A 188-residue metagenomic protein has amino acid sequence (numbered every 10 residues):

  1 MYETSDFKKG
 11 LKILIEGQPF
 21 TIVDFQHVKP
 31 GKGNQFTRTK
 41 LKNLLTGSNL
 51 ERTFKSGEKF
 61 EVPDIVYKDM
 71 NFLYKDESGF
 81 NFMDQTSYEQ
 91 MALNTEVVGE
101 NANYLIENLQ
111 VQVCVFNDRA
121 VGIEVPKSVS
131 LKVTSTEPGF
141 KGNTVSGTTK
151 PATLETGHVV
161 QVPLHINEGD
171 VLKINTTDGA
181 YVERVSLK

Functional and structural regions predicted by a protein language model:
Y2-K188: Acidic-enriched and Gly/Ser
